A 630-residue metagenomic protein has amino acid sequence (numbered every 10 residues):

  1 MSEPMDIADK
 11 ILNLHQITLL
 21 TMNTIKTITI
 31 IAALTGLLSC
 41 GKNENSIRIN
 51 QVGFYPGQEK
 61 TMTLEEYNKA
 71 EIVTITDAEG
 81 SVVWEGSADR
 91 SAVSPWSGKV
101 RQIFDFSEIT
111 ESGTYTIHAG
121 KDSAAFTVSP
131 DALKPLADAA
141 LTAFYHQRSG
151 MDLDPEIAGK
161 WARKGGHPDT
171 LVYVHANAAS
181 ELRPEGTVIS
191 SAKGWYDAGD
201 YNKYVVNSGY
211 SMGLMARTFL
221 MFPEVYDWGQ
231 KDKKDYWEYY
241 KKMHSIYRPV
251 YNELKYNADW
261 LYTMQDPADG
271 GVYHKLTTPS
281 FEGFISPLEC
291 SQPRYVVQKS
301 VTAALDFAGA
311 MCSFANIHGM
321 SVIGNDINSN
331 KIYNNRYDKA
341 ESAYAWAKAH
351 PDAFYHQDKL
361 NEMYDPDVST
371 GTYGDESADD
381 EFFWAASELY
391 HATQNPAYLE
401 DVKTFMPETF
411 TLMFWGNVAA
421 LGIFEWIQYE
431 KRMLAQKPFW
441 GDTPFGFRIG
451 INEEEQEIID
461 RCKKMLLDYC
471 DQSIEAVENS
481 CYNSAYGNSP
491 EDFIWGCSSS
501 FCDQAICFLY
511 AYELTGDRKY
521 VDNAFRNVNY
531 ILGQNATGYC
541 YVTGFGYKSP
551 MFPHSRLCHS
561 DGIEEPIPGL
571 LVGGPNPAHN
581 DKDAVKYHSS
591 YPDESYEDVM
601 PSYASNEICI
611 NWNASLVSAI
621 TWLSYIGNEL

Functional and structural regions predicted by a protein language model:
L12-Q16: Short hydrophobic targeting helices and cationic amphipathic motifs that mediate membrane/organellar targeting
N23-I31: Sec-dependent signal peptide recognition, specifically the positively charged N-region followed immediately by
A32, G36-E44: Bacterial Sec-dependent signal peptides at the C-terminal "C-region" and cleavage site
N43-V52: Short, compositionally biased P/S/T/A/G/V-rich stretches that sit at domain boundaries
Q51-G120, R148-G209, R217-T218, D259 (+4 more regions): Aromatic (Trp/Tyr) and acidic
A124-K160: Low-complexity, Pro/Ser/Thr- and charge-rich linker/hinge segments at domain boundaries
E238-I246: Acidic, glycine-anchored loop motifs typical of Ca2+
Y247-D269: Carboxylate/His-rich catalytic cores and anion/metal-binding grooves
